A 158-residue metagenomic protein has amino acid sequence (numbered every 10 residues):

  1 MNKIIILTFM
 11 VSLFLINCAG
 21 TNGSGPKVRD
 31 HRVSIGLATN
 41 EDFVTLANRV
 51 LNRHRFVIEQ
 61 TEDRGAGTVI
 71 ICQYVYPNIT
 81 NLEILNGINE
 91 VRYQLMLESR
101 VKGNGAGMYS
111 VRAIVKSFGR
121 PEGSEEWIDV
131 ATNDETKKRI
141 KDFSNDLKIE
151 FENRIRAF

Functional and structural regions predicted by a protein language model:
M1-I4: Positively charged n-region of N-terminal signal peptides that target proteins for export
L15-N17: C-terminal motif of bacterial Sec signal peptides marking the signal peptidase cleavage site
A19-F158: Ser/Thr-rich, low-complexity intrinsically disordered terminal regions
